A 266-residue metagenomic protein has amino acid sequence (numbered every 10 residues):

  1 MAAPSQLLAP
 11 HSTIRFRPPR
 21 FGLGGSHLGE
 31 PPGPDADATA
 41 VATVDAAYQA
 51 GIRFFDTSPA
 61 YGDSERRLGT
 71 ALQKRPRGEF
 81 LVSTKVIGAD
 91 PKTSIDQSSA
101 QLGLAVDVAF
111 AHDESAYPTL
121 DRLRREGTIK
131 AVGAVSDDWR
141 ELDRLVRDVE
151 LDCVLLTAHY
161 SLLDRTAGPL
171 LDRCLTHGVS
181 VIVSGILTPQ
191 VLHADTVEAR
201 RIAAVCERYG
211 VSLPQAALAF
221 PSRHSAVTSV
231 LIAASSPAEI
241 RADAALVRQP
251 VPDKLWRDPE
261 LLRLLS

Functional and structural regions predicted by a protein language model:
M1-F80: N-terminal binding-site loop/beta-alpha segment at the start of enzyme catalytic domains that lines or forms
S5, H112-S266: Beta/alpha (TIM)-barrel catalytic core signal, keyed to glycine-rich beta->alpha loops juxtaposed to Asp/Glu that bind
F16-F21, G51-R53, P76-F80, L104-D107 (+4 more regions): Short, well-ordered coil/turn segments that N-cap beta-strands
R20, G24, S83, V108-A109 (+1 more regions): Non-cysteine beta-strand/loop elements that form the S-adenosyl-L-methionine
P32-D35, S58-R66, G88-P91, R140 (+1 more regions): Acidic-and-aromatic substrate-binding clefts and catalytic sites of carbohydrate-active enzymes
G33-A47, A89-L102, S136-V146: Short, acidic/polar
G78-D90, A109-H112: A short, structured active-site edge motif that brings together acidic residues
S99-S115: Active-site groove signature of glycoside hydrolases
